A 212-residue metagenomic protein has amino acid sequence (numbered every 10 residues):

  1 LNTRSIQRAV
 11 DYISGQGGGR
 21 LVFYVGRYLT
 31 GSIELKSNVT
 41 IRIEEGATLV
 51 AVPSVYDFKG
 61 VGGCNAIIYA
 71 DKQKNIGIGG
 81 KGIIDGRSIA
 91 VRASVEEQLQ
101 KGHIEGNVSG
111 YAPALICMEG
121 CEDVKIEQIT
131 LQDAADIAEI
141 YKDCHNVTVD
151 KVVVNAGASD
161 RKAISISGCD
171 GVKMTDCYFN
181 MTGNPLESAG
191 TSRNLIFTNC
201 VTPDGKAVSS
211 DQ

Functional and structural regions predicted by a protein language model:
L1-Q212: Extracellular/periplasmic carbohydrate-active domains that bind, remodel, or depolymerize complex polysaccharides
